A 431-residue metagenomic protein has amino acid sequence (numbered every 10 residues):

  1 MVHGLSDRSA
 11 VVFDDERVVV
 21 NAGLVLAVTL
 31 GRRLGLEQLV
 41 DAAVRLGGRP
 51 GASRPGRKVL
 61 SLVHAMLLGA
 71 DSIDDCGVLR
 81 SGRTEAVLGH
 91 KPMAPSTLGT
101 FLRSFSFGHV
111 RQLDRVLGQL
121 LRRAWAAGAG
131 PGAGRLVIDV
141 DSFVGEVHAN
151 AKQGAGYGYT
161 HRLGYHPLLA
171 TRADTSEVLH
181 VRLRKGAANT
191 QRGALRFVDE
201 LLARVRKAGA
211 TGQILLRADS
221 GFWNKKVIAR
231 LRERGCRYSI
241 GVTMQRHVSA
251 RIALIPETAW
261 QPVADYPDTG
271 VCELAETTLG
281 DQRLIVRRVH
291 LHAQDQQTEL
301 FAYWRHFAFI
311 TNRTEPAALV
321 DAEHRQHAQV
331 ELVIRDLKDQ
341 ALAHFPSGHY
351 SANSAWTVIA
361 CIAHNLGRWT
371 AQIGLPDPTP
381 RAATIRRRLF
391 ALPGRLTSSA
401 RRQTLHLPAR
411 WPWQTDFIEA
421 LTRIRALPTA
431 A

Functional and structural regions predicted by a protein language model:
M1-F13, R237-K338, T422-A431: An anionic, glycine-rich sequence signature occurring as long contiguous blocks
M1-N189, A194-A208, G394-A431: Dynamic "connector" segments at or just before major functional cores
N21-L24, G56-L60, W304-F307, N353-A360 (+2 more regions): Non-catalytic, well-ordered alpha-helical scaffold segments
L30, C76, A317-R368: Short amphipathic alpha-helical "interface-anchor" segments enriched in bulky aromatics
L30, S61-L62, C76, A94 (+9 more regions): Short, conserved catalytic/metal-binding motifs centered on acidic residues
G145, R172-E177, N312-E315, D339-L342: Short connector loops/turns at beta-strand edges and beta->alpha or beta->beta junctions
T190-H247: Domain-level cores of phosphate- or acyl-group-handling catalytic modules
A343-Q414: Basic, amphipathic alpha-helical segments enriched in Lys/Arg and hydrophobic/aromatic residues
